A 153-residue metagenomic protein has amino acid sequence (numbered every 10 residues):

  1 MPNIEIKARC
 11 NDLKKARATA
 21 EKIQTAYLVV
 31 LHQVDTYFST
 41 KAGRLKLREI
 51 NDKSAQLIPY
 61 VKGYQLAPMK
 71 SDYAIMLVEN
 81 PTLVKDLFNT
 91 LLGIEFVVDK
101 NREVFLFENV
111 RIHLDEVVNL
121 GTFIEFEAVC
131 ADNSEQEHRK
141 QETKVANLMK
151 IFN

Functional and structural regions predicted by a protein language model:
M1-V110, F152: N-terminal strand-loop-strand beta-hairpin
F96-R139: Conserved, surface-exposed functional patches that form binding/active-site neighborhoods
E135-N153: Mixed-charge, glycine-accented linear interaction segment located at domain edges/termini
